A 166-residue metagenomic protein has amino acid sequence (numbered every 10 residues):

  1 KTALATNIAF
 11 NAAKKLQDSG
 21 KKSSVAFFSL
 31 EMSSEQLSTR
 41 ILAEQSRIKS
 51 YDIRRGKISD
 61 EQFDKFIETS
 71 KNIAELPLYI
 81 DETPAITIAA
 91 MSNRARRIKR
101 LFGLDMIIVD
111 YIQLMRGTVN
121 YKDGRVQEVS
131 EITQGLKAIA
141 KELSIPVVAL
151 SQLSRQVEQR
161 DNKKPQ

Functional and structural regions predicted by a protein language model:
K1-T2: Walker A/P-loop
N7, N11-G103, G117: Cytosolic-facing regulatory segments adjacent to core modules
F10-K15, Q127-A149: Substrate-engagement module of ASCE P-loop NTPases
S29-M32, L143, A149-S154: A short beta-strand-to-loop transition that corresponds to the Sensor-1 phosphate-sensing loop of AAA+ P-loop ATPases
L114, R155: Residues immediately C-terminal
R116-D123: Conserved ATPase-coupling elements of RecA-like P-loop NTPase cores
Q156-Q166: Short, electropositive alpha-helical surface patch
